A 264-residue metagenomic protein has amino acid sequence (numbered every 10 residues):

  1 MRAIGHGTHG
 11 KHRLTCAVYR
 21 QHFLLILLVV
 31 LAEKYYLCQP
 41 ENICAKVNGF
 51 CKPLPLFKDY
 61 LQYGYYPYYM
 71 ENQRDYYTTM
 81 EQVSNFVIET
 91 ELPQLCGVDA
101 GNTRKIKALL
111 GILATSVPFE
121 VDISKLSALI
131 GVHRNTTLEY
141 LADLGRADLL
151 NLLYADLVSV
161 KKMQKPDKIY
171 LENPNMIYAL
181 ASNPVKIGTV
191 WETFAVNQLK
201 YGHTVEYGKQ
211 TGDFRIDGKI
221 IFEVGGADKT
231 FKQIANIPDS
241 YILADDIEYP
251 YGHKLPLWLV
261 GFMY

Functional and structural regions predicted by a protein language model:
R2-T15, Y19-L27, A142, A147-Y264: A cross-kingdom feature that marks ATP-driven nucleic-acid transaction machinery
V18-Y178: Interdomain hinge/linker elements that couple catalytic modules in large macromolecular machines
